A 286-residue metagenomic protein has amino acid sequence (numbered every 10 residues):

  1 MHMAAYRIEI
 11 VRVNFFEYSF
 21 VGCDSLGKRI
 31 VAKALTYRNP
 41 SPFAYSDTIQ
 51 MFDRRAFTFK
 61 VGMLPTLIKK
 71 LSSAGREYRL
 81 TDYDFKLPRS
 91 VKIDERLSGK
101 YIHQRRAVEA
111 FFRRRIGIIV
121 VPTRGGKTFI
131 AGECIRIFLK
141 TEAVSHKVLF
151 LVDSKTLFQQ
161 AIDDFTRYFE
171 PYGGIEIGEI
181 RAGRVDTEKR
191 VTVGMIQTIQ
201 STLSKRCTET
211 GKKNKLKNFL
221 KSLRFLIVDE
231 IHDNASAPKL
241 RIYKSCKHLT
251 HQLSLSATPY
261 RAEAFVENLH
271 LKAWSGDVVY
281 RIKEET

Functional and structural regions predicted by a protein language model:
K28-F85: Interdomain "pre-motor" coupling segment immediately N-terminal to P-loop NTPase/helicase cores
T48-M51, K70-S73, R79-V120: Conserved pre-motif I regulatory segment
R114-F138: Walker A/P-loop
H146-K147, E188-V191, S222-F225, H248-L253: Loop/turn-to-beta-strand initiation segments
V148, K155-G183: Conserved helix-turn-beta segment of the N-terminal RecA-like "Helicase ATP-binding" lobe in SF1/SF2 helicases
R181-G194: Conserved motor-coupling elements within RecA-like helicase/translocase cores
T192-I242: Conserved RecA-like ASCE ATPase "motif II neighborhood" in helicase/translocase motors
F225, E230-T286: Post-DEXD/H (motif II) to motif III coupling segment of the RecA-like Helicase ATP-binding lobe
